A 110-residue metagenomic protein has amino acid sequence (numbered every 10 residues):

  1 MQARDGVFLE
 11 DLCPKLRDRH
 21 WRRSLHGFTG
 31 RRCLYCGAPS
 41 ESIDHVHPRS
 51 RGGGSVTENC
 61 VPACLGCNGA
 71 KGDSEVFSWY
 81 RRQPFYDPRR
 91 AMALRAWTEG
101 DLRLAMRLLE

Functional and structural regions predicted by a protein language model:
M1-R31, P88-L109: Short, charged surface segments at domain edges that flank catalytic/cofactor-binding sites
R32-P62, K71-Q83: Histidine-centered nuclease catalytic patch
V56-C60, A70, S74, D87-A91 (+2 more regions): Short amphipathic alpha-helical patches
